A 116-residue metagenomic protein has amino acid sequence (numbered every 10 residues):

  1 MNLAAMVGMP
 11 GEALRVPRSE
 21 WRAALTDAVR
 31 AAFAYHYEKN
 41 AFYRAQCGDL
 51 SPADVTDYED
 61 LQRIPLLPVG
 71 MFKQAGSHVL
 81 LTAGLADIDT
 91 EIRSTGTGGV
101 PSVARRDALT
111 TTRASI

Functional and structural regions predicted by a protein language model:
M1-I116: Nucleotide 5′-phosphate-binding alpha/beta core
